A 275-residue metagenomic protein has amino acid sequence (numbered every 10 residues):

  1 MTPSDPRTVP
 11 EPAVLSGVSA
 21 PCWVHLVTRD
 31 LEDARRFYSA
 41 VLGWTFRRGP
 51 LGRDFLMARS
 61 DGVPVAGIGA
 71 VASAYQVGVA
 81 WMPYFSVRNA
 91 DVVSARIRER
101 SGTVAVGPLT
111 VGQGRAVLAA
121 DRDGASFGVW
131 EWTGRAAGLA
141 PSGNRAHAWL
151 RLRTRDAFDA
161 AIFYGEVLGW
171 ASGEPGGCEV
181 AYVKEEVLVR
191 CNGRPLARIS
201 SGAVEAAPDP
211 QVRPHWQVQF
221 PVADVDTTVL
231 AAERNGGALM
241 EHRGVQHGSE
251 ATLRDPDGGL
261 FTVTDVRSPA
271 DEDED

Functional and structural regions predicted by a protein language model:
M1-L15, G102-L152, E174-N192, R198-G202 (+3 more regions): Vicinal oxygen chelate
T2-P3, E11-V18, H25-V63, E99 (+4 more regions): Core segments of cupin and vicinal oxygen chelate
T8, P50-P141: Active-site-adjacent scaffolding segments
S16, F37, V41, A74 (+2 more regions): Intrinsically disordered, low-complexity regions enriched in Ser/Pro/Gly/Gln/His and often acidic
A20-R29, M57, A72-R96, R115-A120 (+4 more regions): Vicinal oxygen chelate
A34-R36, I68, G78, V93-A95 (+4 more regions): Short acidic, gly/pro-rich beta-turn/loop elements at beta-sheet edges and active-site/ligand-binding grooves
P64, A74, P195-L196, E205: Active-site/binding-pocket entry motifs
